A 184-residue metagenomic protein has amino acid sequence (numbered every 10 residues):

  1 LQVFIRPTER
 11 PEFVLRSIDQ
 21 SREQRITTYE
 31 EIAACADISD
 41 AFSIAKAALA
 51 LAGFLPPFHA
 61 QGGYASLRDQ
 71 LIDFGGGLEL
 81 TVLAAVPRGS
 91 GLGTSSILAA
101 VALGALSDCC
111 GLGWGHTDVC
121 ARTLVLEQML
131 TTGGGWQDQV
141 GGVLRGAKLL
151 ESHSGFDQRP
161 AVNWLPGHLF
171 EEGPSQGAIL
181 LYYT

Functional and structural regions predicted by a protein language model:
L1, E12-S17, E23, D108-T184: ATP-dependent small-molecule kinase catalytic core of the GHMP/sugar-kinase superfamily and closely related
L1-R122: Anion-binding (especially nucleotide phosphate/pyrophosphate-binding) glycine-rich loop and adjoining beta-alpha core
